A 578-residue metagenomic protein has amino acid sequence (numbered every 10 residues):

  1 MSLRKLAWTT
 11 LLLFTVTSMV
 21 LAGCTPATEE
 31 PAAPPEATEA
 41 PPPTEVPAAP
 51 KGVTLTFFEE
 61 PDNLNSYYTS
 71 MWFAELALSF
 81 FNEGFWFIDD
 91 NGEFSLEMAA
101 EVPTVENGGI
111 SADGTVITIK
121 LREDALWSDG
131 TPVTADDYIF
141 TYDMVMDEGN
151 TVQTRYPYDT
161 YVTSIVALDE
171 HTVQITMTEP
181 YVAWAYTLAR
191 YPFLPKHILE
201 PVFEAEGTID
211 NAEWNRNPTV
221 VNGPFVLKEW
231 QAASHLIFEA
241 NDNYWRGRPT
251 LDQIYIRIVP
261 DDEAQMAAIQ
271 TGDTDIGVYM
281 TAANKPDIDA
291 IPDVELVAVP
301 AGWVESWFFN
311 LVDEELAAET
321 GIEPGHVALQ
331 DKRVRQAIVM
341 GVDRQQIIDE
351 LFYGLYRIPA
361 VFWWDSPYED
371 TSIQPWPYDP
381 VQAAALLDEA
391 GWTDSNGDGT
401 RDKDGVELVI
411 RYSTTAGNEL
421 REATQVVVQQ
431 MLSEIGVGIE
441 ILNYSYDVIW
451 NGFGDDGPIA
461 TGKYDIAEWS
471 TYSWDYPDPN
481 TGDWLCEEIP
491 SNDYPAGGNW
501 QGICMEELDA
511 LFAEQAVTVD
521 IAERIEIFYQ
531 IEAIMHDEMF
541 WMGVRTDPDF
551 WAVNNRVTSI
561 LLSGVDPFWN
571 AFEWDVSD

Functional and structural regions predicted by a protein language model:
L3-W8, G23-P47, D90, V102-P103 (+8 more regions): Extracytoplasmic/periplasmic ligand-capture domains
T9-T15: Sec-dependent N-terminal signal peptides
T56-I110, D143, V220-N222: N-terminal lobe/hinge region of extracytoplasmic solute-binding protein
P61-D62, D124-L126, P180-Y181: Acidic glycine-/aspartate-rich tracts in secreted/extracellular proteins
R155-E204: Surface-exposed binding/hinge segments that line and control ligand-binding clefts or catalytic entry sites
E200-F203, L355-Q374, F550-N555: Mature extracytoplasmic/periplasmic domains
V544: Active-site-proximal polar cores
